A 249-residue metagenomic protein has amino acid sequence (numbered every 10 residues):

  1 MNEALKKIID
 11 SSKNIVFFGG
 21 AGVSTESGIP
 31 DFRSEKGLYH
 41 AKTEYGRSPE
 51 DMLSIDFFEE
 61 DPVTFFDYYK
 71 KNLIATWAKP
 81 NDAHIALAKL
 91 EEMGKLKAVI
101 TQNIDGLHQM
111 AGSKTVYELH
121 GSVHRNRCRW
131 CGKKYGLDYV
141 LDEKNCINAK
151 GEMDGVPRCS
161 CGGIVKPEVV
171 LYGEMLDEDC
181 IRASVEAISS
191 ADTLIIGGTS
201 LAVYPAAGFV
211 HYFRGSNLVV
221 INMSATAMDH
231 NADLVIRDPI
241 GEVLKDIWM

Functional and structural regions predicted by a protein language model:
M1-M249: Conserved catalytic core of sirtuin-type NAD+-dependent deacylases
